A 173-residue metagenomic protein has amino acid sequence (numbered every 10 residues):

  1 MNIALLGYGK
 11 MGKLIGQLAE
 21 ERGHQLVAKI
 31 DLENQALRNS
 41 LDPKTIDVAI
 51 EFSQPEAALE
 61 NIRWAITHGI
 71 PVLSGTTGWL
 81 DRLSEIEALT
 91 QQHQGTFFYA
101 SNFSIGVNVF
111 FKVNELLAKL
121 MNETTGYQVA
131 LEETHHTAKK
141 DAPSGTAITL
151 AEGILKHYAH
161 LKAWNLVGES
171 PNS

Functional and structural regions predicted by a protein language model:
N2-L5, K10-P43, E123-S173: C-terminal substrate-binding/catalytic lobe of Rossmann-fold NAD(P)-dependent oxidoreductases
E20, I66, Q91: Anion (oxyanion) recognition and catalysis
L26, V72-L73, T96-F97: Hydrophobic beta-strand scaffold residues
L32, T77-W79, N102-F103, T134-H136: Short, ordered loop/turn segments at secondary-structure junctions
L41-D42, V48, F52-T76, L83-I86: Rossmann-fold NAD(P) dinucleotide-binding segment
R63, T76-F98, I105-K119: Rossmann-fold NAD(P)-binding glycine/threonine-rich loop
